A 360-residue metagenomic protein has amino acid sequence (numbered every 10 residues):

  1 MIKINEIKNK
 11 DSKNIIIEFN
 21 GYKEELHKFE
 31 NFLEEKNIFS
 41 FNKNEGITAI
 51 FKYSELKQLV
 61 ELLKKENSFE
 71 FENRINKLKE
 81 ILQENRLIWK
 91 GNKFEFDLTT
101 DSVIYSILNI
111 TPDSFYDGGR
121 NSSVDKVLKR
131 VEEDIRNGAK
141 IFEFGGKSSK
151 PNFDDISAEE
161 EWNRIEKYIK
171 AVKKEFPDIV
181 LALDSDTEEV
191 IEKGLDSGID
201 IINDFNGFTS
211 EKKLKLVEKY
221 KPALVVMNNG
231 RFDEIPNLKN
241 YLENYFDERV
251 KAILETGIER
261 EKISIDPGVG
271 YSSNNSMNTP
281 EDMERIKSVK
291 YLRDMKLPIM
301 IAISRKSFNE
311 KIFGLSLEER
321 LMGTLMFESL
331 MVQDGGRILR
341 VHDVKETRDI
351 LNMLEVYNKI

Functional and structural regions predicted by a protein language model:
M1-E34, K43, A49-N109, I258 (+1 more regions): N-terminal amphipathic alpha-helix/helix-capping segment at the start of soluble metabolic enzymes
M1-F39, E45-I50, S114-R130, S149-Y168 (+4 more regions): Active-site-adjacent loop and "lid" segments of alpha/beta metabolic enzymes
K36-N42, V103-S106, I135-F144: N-terminal glycine-rich anion-binding loops that anchor highly charged ligand groups
E95-T99, K174, V217-E218, G257 (+1 more regions): Solvent-exposed alpha-helices and their adjacent loops that cap or buttress functional pockets in soluble metabolic
D101, T111-N121, N137-S148, I263 (+1 more regions): Glycine/serine-rich anion-binding loops at beta->alpha junctions that coordinate negatively charged ligand groups
S106, A139-P151, F176-D186, V190-I191 (+4 more regions): Short beta-strand segments at enzyme active-site cores
R130-I141, A171-E175: A short, N-terminal amphipathic alpha-helix
R249-K262: Phosphate/pyrophosphate-binding loops at sites that engage ATP/ADP/AMP, CoA/4′-phosphopantetheine, polyphosphate
